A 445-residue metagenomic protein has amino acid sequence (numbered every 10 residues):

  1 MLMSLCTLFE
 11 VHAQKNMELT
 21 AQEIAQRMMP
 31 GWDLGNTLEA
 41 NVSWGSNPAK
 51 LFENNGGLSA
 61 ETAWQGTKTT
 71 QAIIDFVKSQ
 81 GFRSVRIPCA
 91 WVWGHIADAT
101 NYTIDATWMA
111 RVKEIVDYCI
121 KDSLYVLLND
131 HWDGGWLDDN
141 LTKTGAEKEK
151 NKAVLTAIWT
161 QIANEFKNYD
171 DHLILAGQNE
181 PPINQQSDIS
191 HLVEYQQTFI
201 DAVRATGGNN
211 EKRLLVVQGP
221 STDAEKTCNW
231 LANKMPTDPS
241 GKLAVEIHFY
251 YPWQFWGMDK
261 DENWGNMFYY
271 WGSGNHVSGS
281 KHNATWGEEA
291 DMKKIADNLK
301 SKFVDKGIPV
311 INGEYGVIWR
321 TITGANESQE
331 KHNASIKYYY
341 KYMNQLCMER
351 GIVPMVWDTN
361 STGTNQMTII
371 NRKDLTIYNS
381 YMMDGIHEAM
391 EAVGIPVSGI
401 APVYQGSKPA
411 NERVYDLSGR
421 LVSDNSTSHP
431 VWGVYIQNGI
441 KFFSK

Functional and structural regions predicted by a protein language model:
M1-Q14: Bacterial Sec-dependent N-terminal signal peptides
F9, S398-K445: C-terminal outer-membrane/trafficking sorting elements
E18-L19, E23-L214, G219-W230, G363 (+1 more regions): Active-site mouth of glycoside hydrolases
S43-W44, F255-D259, I322-G324, Q366-M367: Short conserved micro-motifs at the rims of enzyme active sites and ligand-binding pockets
I73, I115, N298-L299, M343: Residues within well-ordered alpha-helices
K78, I120, V304, N344 (+1 more regions): Anion (oxyanion) recognition and catalysis
E149, A153-E288, K294-I318, E349-R350: Active-site region of glycoside hydrolase catalytic domains
I322-V403: Aromatic-rich peripheral "rim/lid" segments of glycoside hydrolase catalytic domains that contact and position glycan
